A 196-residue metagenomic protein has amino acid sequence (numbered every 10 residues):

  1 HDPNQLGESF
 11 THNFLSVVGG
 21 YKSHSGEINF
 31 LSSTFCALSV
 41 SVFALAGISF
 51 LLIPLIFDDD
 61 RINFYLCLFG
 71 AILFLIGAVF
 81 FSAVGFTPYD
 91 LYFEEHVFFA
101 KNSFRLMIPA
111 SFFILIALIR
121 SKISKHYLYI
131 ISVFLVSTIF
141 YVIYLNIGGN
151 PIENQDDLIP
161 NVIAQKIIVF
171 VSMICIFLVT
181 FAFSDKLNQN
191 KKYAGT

Functional and structural regions predicted by a protein language model:
N4-I28: Extracytosolic (periplasmic/ER-lumenal) interhelical loops and adjacent juxtamembrane/interface segments of multi-pass
N13-S16, S32-V42, V97-I108, N161-S172: Alpha-helical transmembrane segments of polytopic membrane proteins
S23-D59: Individual transmembrane alpha-helix segments
I56-D58, A83-Y92, I143-D156: Juxtamembrane "helix-exit" motif on the non-cytosolic side of transmembrane helices
N63-L75, H126-S132: Interfacial segments of alpha-helical transmembrane regions
L73-L118: Membrane-proximal helix-loop-helix units in multi-pass membrane proteins
A110-T196: Terminal transmembrane helical module of multi-pass membrane proteins
